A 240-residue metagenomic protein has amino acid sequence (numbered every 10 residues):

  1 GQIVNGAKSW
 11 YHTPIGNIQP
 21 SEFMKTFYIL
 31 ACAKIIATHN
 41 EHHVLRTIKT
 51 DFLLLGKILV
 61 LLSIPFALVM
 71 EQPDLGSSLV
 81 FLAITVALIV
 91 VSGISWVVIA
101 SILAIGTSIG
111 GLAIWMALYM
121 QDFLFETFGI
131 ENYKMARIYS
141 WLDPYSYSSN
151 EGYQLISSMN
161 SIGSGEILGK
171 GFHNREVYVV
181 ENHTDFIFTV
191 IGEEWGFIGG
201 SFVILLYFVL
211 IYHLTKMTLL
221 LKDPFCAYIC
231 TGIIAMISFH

Functional and structural regions predicted by a protein language model:
G1-Q72: Membrane-helix boundary/helix-loop-helix interface segments in multi-pass membrane proteins
W10, L103-F197, F225: Hydrophobic, glycine- and aromatic-enriched re-entrant/interface helices and adjoining loop segments
F23-A33, F81-T85, L205-F208, G232: Alpha-helical transmembrane segments of multi-pass membrane proteins
C32-E41, V86-S95, F208-L219: Structural signal for the C-terminal ends of transmembrane alpha-helices and the immediately following loop
A33-K34, P65, G110, I233-H240: Alpha-helical transmembrane segments of multi-pass membrane proteins
L55-M70, L75-E126: Hydrophobic alpha-helical segments of polytopic membrane proteins
E194-L214: Hydrophobic alpha-helical transmembrane segments
K216-H240: Loop-to-helix entry and N-terminal half of a specific, functionally important transmembrane alpha helix in multi-pass
